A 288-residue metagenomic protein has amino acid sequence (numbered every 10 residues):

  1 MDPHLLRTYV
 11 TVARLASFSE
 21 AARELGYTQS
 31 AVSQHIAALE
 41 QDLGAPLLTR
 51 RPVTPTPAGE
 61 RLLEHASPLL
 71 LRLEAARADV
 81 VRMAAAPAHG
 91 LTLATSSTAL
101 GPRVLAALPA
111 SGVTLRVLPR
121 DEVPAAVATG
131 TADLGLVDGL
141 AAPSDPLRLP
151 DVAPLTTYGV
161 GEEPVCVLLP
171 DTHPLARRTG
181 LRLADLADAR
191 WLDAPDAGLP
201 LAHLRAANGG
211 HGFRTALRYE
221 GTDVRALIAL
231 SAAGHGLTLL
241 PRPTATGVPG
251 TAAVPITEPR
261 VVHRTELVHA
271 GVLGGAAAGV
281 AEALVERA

Functional and structural regions predicted by a protein language model:
M1-Q29, H35: N-terminal short secondary-structure element
E40-P57: A short LG(V/I)-centered, amphipathic sequence patch enriched for acidic residue(s) preceding the LG motif
D42-L43, L62-A86: Alpha-helical linker/hinge and terminal dimerization helices associated with HTH transcriptional regulators
A88-D145: Central regulatory/effector-binding core of bacterial HTH transcription factors
P102-V104, L175-T179, A189-H211, A277-A278: Secondary-structure junction motif
A128-A132, P195-A252: Hydrophobic hinge/microswitch elements
D145-Y158, E163, R225-V272: Beta-alpha-beta core module
L149-V165, L169-W191: Flexible hinge/capping segments at coil-to-helix
